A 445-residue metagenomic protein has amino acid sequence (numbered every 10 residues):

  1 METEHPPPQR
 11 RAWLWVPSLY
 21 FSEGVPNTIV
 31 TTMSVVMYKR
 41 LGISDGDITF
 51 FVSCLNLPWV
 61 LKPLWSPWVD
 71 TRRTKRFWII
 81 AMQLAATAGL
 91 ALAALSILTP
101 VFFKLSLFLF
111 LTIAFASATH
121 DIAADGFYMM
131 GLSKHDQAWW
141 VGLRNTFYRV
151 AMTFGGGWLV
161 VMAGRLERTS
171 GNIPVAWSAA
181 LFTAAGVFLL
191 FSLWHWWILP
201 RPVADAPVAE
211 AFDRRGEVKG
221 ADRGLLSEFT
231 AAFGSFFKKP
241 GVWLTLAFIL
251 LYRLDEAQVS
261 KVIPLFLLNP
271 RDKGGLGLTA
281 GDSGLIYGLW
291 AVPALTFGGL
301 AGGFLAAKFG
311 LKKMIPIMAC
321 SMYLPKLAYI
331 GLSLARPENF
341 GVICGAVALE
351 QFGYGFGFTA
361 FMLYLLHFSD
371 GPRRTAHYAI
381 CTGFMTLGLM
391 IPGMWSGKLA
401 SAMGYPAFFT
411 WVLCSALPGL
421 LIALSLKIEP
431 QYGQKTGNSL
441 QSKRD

Functional and structural regions predicted by a protein language model:
M1-R10, I43, A94-I97, V101-L105 (+4 more regions): Intracellular loop-helix junctions on the cytosolic face of multi-pass helical membrane proteins
E4-W59, W243-F248, Y252-D272: Helix-loop boundary and gating motifs at the non-cytosolic
D45-G46, K134-L143, A280-G281, G371-C381: Loop-to-transmembrane helix entry/capping segments in MFS-fold secondary transporters and related SLC/MFSD carriers
L57-K62, S283-A307, M318, M322-P325 (+1 more regions): Transmembrane alpha-helices of Major Facilitator/SLC transporters
V60-T74, F297-M314, A400-S401: Helix-to-loop junctions at the C-terminal end of transmembrane segments in multipass secondary transporters
I80, L84-V101, C320-E338: C-terminal ends and interior cores of transmembrane alpha-helices in multi-pass membrane transporters/permeases
K313-F361: C-terminal transmembrane helical hairpin of 12-TM major facilitator-type secondary transporters
F368, P372-S401: A late C-terminal transmembrane helix in Major Facilitator Superfamily
